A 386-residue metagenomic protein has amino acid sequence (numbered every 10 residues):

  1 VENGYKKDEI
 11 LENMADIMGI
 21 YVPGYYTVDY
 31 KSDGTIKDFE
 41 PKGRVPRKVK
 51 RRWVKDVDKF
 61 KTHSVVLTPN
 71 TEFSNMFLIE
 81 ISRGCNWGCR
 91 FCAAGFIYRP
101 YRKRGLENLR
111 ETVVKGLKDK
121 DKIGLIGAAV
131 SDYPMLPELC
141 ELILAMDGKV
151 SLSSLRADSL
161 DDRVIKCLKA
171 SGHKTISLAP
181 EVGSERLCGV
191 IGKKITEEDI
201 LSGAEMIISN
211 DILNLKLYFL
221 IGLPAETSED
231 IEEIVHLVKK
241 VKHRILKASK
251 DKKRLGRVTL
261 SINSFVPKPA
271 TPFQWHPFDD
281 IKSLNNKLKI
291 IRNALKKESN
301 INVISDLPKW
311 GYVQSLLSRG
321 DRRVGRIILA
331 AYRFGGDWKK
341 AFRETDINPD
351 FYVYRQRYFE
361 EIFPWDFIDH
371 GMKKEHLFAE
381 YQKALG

Functional and structural regions predicted by a protein language model:
V1-A94, R99-K103, E107, A330-A331 (+4 more regions): Acidic, low-complexity intrinsically disordered segments
V1-P41, P269-D321, L329-G336, K340: Glycine-rich beta-alpha loop elements in corrinoid/cobalamin-binding modules across cobalamin-dependent enzymes
N3-K7, D29-S32, Y101, D121-L125 (+5 more regions): Acidic/polar loop patches that form or flank catalytic/metal-binding clefts of enzymes that bind anionic ligands
Y21, K59-T62, T68, F77-G84 (+11 more regions): Structured core elements
T27-K31, W87, P134, R163-V164 (+6 more regions): Flexible glycine/acidic-rich beta-alpha junction loops that bind and position SAM and/or redox cofactors in anaerobic
S74-I79, R90-R99, K120-I126, G183-V190 (+3 more regions): Glycine- and acidic
E111-T259: Conserved SAM/AdoMet-binding glycine-rich loop
E205, N210, Y218, P267 (+2 more regions): Long C-terminal interaction/binding lobes of large macromolecular proteins
